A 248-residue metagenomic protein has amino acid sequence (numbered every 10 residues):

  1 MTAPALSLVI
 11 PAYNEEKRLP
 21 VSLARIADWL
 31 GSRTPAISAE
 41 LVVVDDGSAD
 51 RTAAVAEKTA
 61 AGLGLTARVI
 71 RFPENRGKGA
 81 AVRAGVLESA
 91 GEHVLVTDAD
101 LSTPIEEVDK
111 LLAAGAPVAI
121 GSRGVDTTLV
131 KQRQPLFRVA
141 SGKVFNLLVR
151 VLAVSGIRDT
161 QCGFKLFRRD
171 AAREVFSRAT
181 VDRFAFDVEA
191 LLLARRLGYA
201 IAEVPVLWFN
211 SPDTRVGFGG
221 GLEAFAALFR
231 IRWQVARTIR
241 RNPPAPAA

Functional and structural regions predicted by a protein language model:
M1-D28, A36: N-proximal low-complexity "stem/linker" segments adjacent to membrane-targeting elements
A5-S7, E40, E189: Cell-envelope/extracellular polymer assembly enzymes that use nucleotide-activated donors
E15-R18, S48, K78, P104: Donor nucleotide-sugar binding loop of glycosyltransferases
V42, A53-E88: Conserved donor nucleotide-binding strand/loop of the catalytic core
D45-A54, L101: A conserved acidic beta->alpha catalytic loop
F72-E88, H93, I105-F184, S211-G219 (+2 more regions): Acceptor/aglycone-binding surface of glycosyltransferases and processive sugar-polymer synthases
S155-G156, R178-D182, L191-W208: Catalytic donor-sugar/metal-binding loop of nucleotide-sugar-dependent glycosyltransferases
